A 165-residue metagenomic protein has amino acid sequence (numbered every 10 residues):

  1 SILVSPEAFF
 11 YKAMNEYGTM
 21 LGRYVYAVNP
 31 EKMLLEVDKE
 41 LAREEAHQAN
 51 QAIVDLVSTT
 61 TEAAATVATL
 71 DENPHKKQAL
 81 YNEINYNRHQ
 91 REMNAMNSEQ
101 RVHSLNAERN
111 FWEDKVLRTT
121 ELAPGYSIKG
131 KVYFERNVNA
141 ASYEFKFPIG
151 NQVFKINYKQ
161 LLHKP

Functional and structural regions predicted by a protein language model:
I2-V116: The feature marks short-to-medium sequence segments in extracytoplasmic or secretory-pathway proteins
F9, Y133-F134: Aromatic-residue hotspot detector
E16, A123, N137-N139: A short, structured loop/turn motif at beta-sheet edges
E113, S127, V138-A140: Short solvent-exposed loop/turn micro-motifs enriched in small/polar/acidic residues
L117-E121: Beta-strand-rich interaction surfaces with strong enrichment in secreted/lumenal proteins
A123-V132: Short Pro-Gly-centered flexible turn/kink motifs
E135-P165: Terminal connector regions
